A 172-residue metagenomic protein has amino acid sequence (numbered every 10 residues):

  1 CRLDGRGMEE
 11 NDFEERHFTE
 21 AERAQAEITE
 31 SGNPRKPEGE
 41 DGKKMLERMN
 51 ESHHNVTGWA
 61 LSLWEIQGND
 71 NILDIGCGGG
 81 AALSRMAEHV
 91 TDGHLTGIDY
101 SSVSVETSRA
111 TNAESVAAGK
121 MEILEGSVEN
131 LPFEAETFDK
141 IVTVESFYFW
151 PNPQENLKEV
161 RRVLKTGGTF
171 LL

Functional and structural regions predicted by a protein language model:
D41-L61: Conserved SAM-binding loop and adjacent beta-strand
G79-T91: Conserved SAM-binding loop of SAM-dependent methyltransferases across substrates and taxa, primarily the Class I
S101-V103: Conserved SAM/SAH-binding beta-strand->alpha-helix loop
S108-R109: Conserved SAM-binding loop
A117-E129: Conserved SAM-binding strand-loop segment of SAM-dependent methyltransferases
E129-I141: A short acidic, Gly/Pro-enriched loop at the edge of an enzyme's catalytic core that lines a small-molecule cofactor
K140-N152: A short SAM/SAH-binding and catalytic strip from SAM-dependent methyltransferases
Q154-T166: A short glycine-rich, Lys/Arg-flanked "PGG" loop and its adjoining helix->strand segment in the class I
